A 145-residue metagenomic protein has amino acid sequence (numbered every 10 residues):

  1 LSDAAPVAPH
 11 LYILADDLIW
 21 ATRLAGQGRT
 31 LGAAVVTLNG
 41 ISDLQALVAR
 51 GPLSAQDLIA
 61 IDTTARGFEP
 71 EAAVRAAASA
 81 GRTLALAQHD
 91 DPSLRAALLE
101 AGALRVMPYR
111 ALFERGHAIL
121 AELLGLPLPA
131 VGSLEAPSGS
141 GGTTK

Functional and structural regions predicted by a protein language model:
L1-H10, A25, H117-K145: Non-catalytic signal-transmission and effector/linker regions of two-component phosphorelay proteins
A8-L18: Conserved acidic segment of CheY-like receiver
L18-V36: Two-component/phosphorelay signaling modules centered on CheY-like receiver
G40-L58: Acidic, metal-coordinating helix/loop segments flanking the phosphotransfer/catalytic sites of two-component signaling
I59-A76: Conserved phosphotransfer microenvironments
G81-D90: A short, hydrophobic beta-strand element within the central beta-sheet of small alpha/beta folds
D90-R105: Alpha4 helix (beta4-alpha4-beta5 surface) of REC/receiver domains from two-component response regulators
G102-H117: Output/docking surface of receiver
